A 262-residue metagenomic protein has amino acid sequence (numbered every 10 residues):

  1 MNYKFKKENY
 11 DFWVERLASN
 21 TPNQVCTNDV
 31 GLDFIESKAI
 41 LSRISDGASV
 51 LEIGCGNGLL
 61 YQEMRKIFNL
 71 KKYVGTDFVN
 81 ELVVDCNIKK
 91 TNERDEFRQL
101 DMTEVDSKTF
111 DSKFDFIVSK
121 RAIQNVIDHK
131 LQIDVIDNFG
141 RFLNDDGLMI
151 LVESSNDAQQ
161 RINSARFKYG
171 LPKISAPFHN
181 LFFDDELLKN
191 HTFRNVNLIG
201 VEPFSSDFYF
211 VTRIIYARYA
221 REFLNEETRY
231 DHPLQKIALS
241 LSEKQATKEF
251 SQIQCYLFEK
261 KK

Functional and structural regions predicted by a protein language model:
M1-I44: Conserved class I S-adenosyl-L-methionine
A48-G56: Conserved class I S-adenosyl-L-methionine
N57-V105: Class I SAM-dependent methyltransferase SAM/SAH-binding core
V118: A conserved beta-strand element that flanks and buttresses the S-adenosyl-L-methionine
I133-D145: A short glycine-rich, Lys/Arg-flanked "PGG" loop and its adjoining helix->strand segment in the class I
I150-P172: Conserved class I S-adenosyl-L-methionine
F178-N195: Short alpha-helix
V196-H232, F250: Conserved catalytic loop of SAM-dependent methyltransferase domains
